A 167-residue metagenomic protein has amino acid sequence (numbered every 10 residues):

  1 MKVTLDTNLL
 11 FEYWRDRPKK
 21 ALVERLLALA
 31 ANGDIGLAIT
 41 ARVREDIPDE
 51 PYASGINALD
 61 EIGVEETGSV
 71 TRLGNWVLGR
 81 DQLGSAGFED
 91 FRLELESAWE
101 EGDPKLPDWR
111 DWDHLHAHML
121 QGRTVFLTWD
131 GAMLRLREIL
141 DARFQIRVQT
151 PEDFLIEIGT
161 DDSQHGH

Functional and structural regions predicted by a protein language model:
M1-I62, G166: Short, well-structured N-terminal submotif of metal-dependent ribonuclease cores
K2, P104, L115, M119-H167: Acidic, PIN/NYN-like endoribonuclease modules and their adjacent C-terminal/linker elements
L9, V43, H114, A132-M133: Alpha-helix capping/helix-boundary segments
W14-R17, E101-P107: Short, flexible loop segments at the rims of nucleotide/cofactor-binding pockets, characterized by
I47-Y52, W76-S85, E157-D161: Short, solvent-exposed polar/charged micro-motifs at secondary-structure junctions
A53-R72, Q145-V148: Active-site regions of enzymes building and remodeling cell-envelope glycoconjugates
E65-K105: Acidic catalytic patch
R110: Acidic donor-binding loop at a coil-to-helix junction in glycosyltransferase catalytic cores that engages
